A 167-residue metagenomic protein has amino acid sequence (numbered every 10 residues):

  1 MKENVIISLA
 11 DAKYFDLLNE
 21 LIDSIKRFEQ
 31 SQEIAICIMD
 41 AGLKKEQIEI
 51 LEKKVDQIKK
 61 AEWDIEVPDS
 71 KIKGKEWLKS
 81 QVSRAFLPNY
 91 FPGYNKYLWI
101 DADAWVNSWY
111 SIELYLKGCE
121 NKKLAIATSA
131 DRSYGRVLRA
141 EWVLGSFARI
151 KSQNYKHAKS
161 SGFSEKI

Functional and structural regions predicted by a protein language model:
M1-I167: Glycosyltransferase catalytic domains, chiefly GT-A lineage
